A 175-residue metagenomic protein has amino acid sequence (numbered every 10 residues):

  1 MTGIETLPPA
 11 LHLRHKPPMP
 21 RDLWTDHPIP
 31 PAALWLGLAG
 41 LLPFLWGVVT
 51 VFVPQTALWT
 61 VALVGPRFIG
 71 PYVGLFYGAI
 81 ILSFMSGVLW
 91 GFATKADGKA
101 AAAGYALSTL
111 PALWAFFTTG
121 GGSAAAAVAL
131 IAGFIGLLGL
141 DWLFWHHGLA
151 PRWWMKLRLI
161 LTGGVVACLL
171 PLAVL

Functional and structural regions predicted by a protein language model:
T2-I29: Short, Lys/Arg-rich, polar N-terminal cytosolic tail immediately upstream of the first transmembrane signal-anchor
P17-P20, P71-G91, G136-L137: Hydrophobic, membrane-facing alpha-helical anchors
G40-G47, A106-F116, L157-A173: Small-residue-rich segments of transmembrane alpha-helices in multi-pass membrane proteins, especially helix faces
F52-F68: Membrane-interface helix termini and inter-helical loops of multi-pass transporters
L63-P71, S86-K99, L143-A150: Short juxtamembrane and helix-loop transition motifs at transmembrane-helix boundaries in membrane proteins
F68, T118-G136: Transmembrane helix-loop-helix
V88-F117: Helix-adjacent hinge/juxtasegments
G139-V165: Interfacial loop-to-transmembrane junctions
